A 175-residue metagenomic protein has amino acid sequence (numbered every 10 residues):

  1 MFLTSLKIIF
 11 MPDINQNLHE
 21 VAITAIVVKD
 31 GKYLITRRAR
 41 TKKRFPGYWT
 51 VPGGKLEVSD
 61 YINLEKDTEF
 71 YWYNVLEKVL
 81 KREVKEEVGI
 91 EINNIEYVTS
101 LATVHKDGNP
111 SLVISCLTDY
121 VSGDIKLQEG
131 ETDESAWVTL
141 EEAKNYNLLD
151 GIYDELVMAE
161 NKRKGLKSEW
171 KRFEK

Functional and structural regions predicted by a protein language model:
L6-T24, R38-T41: Acidic, metal-coordinating catalytic segment for phosphate/diphosphate chemistry, firing primarily on the Nudix
K29: A cytosolic small-molecule/anion-sensing beta-strand core signal
K32-R82: Conserved Nudix-box catalytic region and its N-terminal flanking loop in Nudix hydrolases and closely related
E87-N94: Short secondary-structure junctions
N93, L101-D124, A159-R163: Active-site-adjacent beta-strand/loop module that shapes the phosphate/pyrophosphate-binding cleft
K126-A159: NUDIX/MutT-family hydrolases
D154-K175: Charged phosphate-binding loop/patch that engages nucleotide di/tri-phosphates or the phosphate backbone of nucleic
